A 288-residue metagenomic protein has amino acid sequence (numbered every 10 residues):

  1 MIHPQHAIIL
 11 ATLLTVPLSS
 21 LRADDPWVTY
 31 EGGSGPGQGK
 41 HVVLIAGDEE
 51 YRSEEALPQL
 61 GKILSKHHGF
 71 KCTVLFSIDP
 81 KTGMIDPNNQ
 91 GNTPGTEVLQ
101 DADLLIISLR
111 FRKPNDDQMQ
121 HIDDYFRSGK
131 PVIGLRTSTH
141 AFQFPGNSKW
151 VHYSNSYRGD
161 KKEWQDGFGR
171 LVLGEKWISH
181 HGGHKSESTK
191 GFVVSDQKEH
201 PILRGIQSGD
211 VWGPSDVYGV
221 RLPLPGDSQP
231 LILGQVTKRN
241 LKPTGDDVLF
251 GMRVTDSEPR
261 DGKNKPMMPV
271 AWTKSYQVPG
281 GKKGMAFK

Functional and structural regions predicted by a protein language model:
M1-A7: Positively charged n-region of N-terminal signal peptides that target proteins for export
A7-S20: Bacterial N-terminal signal peptides
D24-S34, V43-I45, E49-F142: Helical hinge/lid and interdomain linker segments adjacent to catalytic or ligand-binding clefts that mediate domain
T29-G33, D216-R221, G251, P259-K283: Short, surface-exposed beta-strand/loop micro-motifs that present aromatic residues
S34-Q38, E97-D101, Y125-S128, L222-P225 (+2 more regions): Extracellular/periplasmic catalytic domains that process cell-envelope and extracellular macromolecules
Q38, L135-R253, P259: An acidic, glycine-rich "communication" segment
G39, A102, I106, M119 (+3 more regions): Extracellular structured ligand-interaction cores
V43-A46, L231, M285-K288: Active-site-proximal beta-strand elements of phosphoester/diester hydrolases
